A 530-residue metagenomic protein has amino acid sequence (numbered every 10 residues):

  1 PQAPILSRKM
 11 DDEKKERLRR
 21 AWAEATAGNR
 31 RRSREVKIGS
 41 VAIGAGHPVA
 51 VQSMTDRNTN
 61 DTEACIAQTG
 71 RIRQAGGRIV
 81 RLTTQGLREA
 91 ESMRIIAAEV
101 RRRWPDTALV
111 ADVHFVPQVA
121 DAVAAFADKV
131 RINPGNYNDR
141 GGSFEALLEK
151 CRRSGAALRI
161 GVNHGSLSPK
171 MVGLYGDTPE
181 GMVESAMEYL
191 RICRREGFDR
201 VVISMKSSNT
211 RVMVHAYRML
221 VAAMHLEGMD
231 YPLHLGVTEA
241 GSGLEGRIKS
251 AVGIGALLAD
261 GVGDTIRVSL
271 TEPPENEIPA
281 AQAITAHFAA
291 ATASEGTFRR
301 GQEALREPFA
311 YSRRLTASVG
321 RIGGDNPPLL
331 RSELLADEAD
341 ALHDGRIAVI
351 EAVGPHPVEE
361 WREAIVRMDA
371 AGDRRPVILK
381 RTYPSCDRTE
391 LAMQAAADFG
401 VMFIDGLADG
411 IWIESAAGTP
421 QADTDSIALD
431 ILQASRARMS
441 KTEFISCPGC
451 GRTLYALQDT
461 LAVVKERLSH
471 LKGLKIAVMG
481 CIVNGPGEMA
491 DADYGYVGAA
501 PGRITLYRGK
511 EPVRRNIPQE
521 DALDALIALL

Functional and structural regions predicted by a protein language model:
R8-S53, R152-R153, A290-L334, A462 (+1 more regions): N-terminal amphipathic alpha-helix/helix-capping segment at the start of soluble metabolic enzymes
A45-A64, T83-Q85, T107-F115, G135 (+4 more regions): Active-site mouth loops of central-metabolism enzymes
V51, D112, I160, I203 (+6 more regions): Conserved, mostly hydrophobic/aromatic
D56, Q74-V100, P134-D139, V201-T210 (+1 more regions): Glycine-rich, proline-tolerant flexible connector loops at the mouths of alpha/beta enzymes
T59-R71, F115-D121, A186, S250-I254 (+2 more regions): Short, acidic/polar
L87-A111, L147-A156, L220-M229, M368-G372 (+1 more regions): Alpha-helix-loop-beta-strand connector modules within alpha/beta enzyme cores
D106-V110, H114-R159: Hydrophobic or amphipathic alpha-helical targeting/insertion segments
N163, M171-R313, G345-L471, K475-V478: Catalytic alpha/beta core domains of metabolic enzymes, predominantly
